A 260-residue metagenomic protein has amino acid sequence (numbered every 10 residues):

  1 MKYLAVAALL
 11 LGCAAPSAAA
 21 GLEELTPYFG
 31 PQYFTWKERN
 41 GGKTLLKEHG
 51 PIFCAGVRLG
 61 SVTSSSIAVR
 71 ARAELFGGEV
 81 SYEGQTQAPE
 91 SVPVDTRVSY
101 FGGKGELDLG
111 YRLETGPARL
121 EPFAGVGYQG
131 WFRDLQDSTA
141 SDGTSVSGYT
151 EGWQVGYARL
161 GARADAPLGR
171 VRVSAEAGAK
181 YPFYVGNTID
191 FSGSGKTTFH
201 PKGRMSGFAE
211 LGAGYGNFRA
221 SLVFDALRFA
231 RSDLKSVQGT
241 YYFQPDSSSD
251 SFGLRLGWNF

Functional and structural regions predicted by a protein language model:
C13-S17: N-terminal signal peptide c-region/cleavage motif recognized by signal peptidases
A18-P89, S251, G257-N259: Short glycine/proline- and aromatic-enriched beta-strand/turn motifs that initiate or cap beta-hairpins
E23-F29, F53, S65-A73, G103-G105 (+6 more regions): Transmembrane beta-strands of outer-membrane beta-barrel proteins
P31-K37, A73-S81, V126-D134, A166-L168 (+4 more regions): Transmembrane beta-strands of outer-membrane beta-barrel pores
K37-K47, E83-V98, S141-E151, G186-P201 (+1 more regions): Extracellular loop and loop/strand-boundary signature of outer-membrane beta-barrel proteins
G56-G60, E106-E114, R163-P167, E210-G214 (+2 more regions): Transmembrane beta-barrel domains of outer membrane proteins
T63-V173: Gram-negative (and chloroplast) outer-membrane scaffold detector with strong preference for beta-barrel transmembrane
G195-F260: Predominantly the C-terminal beta-signal and adjacent terminal strand-loop region of outer-membrane beta-barrel
